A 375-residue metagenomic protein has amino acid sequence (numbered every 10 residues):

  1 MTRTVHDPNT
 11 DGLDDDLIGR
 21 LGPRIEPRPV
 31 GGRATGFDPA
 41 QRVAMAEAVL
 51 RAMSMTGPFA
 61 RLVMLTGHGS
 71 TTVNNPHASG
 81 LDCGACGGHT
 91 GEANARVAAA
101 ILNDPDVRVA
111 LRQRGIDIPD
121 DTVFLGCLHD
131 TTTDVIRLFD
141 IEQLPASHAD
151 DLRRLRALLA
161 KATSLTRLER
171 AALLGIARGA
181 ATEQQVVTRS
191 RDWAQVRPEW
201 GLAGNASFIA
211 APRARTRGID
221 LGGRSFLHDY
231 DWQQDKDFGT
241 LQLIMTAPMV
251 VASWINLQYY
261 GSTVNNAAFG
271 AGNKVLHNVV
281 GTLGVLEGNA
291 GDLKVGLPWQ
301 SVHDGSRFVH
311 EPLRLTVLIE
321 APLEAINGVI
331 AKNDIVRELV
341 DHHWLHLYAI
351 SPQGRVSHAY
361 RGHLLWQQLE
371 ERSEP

Functional and structural regions predicted by a protein language model:
M1-R20, R213, D220: Extended, H/D-rich, highly charged conserved domains that either
T2-T4, T10, T35, T56 (+14 more regions): Residue-identity detector for threonine
I18-T35, L173-A181: Intrinsically disordered, low-complexity linkers and terminal tails enriched in Pro/Gly and often acidic or mixed-charge
I25-L62, G69-A149, D220-L221, Q234-L241: Catalytic or ion-translocation cores adjacent to nucleophile or general acid/base/metal-coordination motifs in diverse
F59-M64, N205-S207: Beta-sheet entry/capping signal
L65-G67, A210-A211: Short His-Asn-centered micro-motif
S147-P375: Long, compositionally biased intrinsically disordered regions
